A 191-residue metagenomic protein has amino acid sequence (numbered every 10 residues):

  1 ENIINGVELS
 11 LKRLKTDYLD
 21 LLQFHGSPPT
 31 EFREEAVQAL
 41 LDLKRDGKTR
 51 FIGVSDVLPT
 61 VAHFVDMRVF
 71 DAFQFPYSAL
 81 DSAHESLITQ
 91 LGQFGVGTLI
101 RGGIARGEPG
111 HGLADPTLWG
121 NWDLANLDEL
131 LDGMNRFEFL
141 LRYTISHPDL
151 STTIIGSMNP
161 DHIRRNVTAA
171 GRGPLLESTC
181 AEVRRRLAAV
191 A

Functional and structural regions predicted by a protein language model:
E1-A79, S86, V96, S146: Glycine/proline-rich, positively charged, aromatic-decorated active-site loop/lid region on the catalytic face
L80-D81, A105: Generic, ordered loop/turn and secondary-structure boundary motif
S86-A191: Structured C-terminal cap/extension of enzyme domains
